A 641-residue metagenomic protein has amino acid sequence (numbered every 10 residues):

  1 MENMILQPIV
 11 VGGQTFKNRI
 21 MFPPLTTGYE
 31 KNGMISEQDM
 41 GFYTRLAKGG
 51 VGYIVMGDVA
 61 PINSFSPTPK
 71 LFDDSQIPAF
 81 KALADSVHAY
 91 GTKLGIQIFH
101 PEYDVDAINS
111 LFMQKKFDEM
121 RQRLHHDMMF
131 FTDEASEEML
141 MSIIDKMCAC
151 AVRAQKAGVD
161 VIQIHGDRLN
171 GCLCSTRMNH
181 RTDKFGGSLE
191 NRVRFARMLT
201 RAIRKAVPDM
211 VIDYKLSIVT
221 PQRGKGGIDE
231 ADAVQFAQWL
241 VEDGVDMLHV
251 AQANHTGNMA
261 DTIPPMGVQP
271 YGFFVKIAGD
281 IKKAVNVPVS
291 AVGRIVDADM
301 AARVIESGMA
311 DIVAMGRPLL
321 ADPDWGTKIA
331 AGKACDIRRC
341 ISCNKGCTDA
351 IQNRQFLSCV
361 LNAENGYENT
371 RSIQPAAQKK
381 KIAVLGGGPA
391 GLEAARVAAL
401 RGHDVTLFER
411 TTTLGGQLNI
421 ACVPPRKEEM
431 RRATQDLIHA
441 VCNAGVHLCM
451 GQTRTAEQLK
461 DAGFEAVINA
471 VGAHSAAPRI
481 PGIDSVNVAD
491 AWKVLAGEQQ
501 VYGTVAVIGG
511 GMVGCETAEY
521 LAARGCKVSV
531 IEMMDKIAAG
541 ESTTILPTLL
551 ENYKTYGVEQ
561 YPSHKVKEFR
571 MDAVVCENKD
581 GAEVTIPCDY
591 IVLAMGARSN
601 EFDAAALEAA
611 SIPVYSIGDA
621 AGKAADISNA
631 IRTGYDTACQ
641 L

Functional and structural regions predicted by a protein language model:
M1-I9, E364-E368, H447-T453, S485-K493 (+1 more regions): Short gly/ser/thr-rich secondary-structure transition/capping motifs
M1-L385, P389, E393-L400, D404-V405 (+2 more regions): Flavin-dependent oxidoreductase catalytic cores
V59-A60, F99-P101, G166-R168, N179 (+9 more regions): Short, ordered loop/turn segments at secondary-structure junctions
M309, V441-L448, D484-N487, C526 (+2 more regions): A short helix-to-beta-strand connector/capping loop
A377-L407, M450-G463, V471-I480, D484-N487 (+3 more regions): Rossmann-like dinucleotide/flavin-binding elements
D404-A444, Y520-H564, A621-A624: Rossmann-like dinucleotide-binding cores of NAD(P)H-dependent redox enzymes
